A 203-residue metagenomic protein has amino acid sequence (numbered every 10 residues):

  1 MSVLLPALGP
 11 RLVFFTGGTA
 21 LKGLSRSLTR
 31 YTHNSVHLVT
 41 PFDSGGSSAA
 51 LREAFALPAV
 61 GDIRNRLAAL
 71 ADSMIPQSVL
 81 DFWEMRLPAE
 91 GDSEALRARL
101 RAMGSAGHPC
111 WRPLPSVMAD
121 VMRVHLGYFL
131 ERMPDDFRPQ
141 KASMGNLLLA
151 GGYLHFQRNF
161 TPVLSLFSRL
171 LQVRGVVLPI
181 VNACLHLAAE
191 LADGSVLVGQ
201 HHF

Functional and structural regions predicted by a protein language model:
M1-L12, R26-T29, H33, F42: Non-transmembrane, aqueous-exposed alpha-helical and coiled segments at domain scale
L12-V13, Q140: Short, flexible coil/turn micro-motifs enriched in small/turn-prone residues
F15-T16, S143: Short glycine/serine/threonine-biased micro-segments
G17, T40-D43: Cofactor-binding loop segments of dinucleotide-utilizing enzymes, especially the Rossmann-like FAD- and NAD(P)+-binding
G18-T19, S195: Gly/Ser/Thr-rich helix-start
A20-S25: Short glycine/serine/threonine-rich phosphate/pyrophosphate-binding segments that cradle anionic phosphate groups
V36-L38: Short beta-strand "acidic-cap" motif of Rossmann-like dinucleotide-binding folds
F42-F203: Electropositive, gly/pro-rich neighborhoods at or near active sites that engage anionic ligands
